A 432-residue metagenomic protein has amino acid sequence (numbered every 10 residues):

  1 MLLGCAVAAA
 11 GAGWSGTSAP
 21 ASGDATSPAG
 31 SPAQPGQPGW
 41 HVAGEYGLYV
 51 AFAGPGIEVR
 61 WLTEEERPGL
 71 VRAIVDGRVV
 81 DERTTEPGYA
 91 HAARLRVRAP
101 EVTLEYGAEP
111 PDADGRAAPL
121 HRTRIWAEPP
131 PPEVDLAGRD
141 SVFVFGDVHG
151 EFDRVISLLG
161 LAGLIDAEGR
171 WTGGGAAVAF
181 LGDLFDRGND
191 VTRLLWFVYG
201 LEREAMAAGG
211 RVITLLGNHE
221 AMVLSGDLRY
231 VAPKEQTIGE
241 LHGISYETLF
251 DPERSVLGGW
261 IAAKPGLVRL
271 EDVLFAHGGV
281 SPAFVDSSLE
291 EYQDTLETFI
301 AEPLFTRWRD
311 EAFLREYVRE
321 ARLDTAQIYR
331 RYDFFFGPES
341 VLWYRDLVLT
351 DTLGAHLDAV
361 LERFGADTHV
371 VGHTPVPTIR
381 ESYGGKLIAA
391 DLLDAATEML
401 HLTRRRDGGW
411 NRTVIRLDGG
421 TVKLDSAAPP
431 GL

Functional and structural regions predicted by a protein language model:
M1-G11: Bacterial N-terminal signal peptides
A19-E58, T63-L432: Feature recognizes metal-dependent phosphohydrolase scaffolds
